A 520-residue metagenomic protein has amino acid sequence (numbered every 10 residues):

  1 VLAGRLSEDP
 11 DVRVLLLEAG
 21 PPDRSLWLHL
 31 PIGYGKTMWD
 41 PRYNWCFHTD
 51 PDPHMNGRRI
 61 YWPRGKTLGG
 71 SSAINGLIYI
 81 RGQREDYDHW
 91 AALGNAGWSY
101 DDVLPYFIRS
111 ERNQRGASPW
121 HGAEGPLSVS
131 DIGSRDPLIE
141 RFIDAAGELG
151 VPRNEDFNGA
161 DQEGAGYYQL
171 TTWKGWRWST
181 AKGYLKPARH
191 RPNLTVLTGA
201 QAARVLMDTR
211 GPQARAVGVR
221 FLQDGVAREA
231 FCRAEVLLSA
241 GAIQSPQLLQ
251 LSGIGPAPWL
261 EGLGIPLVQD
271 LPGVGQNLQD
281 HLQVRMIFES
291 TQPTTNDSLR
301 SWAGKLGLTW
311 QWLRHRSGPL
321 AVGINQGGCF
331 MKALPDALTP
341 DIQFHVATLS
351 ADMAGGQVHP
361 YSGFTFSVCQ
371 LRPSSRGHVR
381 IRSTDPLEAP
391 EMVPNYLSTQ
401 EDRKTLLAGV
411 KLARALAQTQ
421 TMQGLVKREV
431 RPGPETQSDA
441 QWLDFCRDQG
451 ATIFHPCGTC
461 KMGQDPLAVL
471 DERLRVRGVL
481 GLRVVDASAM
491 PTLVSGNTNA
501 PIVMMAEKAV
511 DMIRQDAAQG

Functional and structural regions predicted by a protein language model:
V1-G520: N-terminal redox-cofactor-binding region of secreted/periplasmic oxidoreductases
